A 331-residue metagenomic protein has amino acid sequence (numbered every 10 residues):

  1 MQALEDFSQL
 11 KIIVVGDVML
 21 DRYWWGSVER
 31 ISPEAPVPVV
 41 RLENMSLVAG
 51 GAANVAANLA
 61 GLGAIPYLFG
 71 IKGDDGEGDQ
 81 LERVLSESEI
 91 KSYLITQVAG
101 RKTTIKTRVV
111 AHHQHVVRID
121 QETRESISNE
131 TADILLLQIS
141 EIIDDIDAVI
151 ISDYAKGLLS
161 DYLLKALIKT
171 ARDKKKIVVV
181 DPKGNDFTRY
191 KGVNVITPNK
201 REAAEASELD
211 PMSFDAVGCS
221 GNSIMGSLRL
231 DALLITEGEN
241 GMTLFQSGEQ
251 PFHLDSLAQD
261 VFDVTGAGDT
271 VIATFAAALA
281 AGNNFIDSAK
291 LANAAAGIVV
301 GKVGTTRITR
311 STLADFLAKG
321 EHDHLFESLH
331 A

Functional and structural regions predicted by a protein language model:
M1-E29, S328-L329: Positively charged, low-complexity intrinsically disordered leader regions
L4-E5, P33, V37-I105, F316: Substrate-binding N-lobe of the ribokinase-like
V18, Y154, T270: Active-site metal-binding loops of divalent metal-dependent hydrolases
E87, L94-R101, R108-I143: Conserved phosphate-binding/catalytic loop of the ribokinase/pfkB sugar-kinase fold
D145-L158: Short acidic, glycine-rich surface-loop motifs adjacent to enzyme active sites
K156-P251: Conserved phosphate/ATP/ADP-binding segment of small-molecule kinases
D231-A232, L257-G320: Conserved post-catalytic alpha-helical subdomain immediately downstream of the catalytic base and nucleotide-binding
L317-A331: A cross-kingdom feature marking charged/low-complexity
